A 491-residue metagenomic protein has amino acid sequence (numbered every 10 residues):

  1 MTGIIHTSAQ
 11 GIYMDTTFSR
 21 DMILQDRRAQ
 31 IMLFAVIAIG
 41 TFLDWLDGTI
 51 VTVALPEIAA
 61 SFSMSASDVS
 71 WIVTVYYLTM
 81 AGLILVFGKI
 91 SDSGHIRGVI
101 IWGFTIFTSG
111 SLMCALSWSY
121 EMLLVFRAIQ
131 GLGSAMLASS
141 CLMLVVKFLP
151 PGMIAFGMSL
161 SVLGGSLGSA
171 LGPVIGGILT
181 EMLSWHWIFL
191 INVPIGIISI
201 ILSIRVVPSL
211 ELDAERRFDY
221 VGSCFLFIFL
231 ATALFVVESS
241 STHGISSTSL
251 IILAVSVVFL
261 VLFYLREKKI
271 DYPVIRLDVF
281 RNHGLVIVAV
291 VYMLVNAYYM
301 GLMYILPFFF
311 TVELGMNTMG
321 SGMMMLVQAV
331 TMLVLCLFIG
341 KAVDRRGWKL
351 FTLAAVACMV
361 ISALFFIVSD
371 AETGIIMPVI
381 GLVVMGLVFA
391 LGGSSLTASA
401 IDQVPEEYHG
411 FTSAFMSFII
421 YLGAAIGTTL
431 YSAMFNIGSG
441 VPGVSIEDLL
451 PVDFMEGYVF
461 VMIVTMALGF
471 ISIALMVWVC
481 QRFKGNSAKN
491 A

Functional and structural regions predicted by a protein language model:
T2-L46, A60: Cytosolic juxtamembrane N-terminal segment immediately preceding the first transmembrane helix of multi-pass
M32-I39, L46, V51-V53, A66 (+3 more regions): 12-transmembrane solute porter fold
I37, D44, V73-Y76, M80 (+11 more regions): Structural signature of transmembrane alpha-helices in multi-pass secondary transporters
A54-G82, M122-V125, M319-M323: Extracellular/periplasmic helix-loop-helix junction of adjacent transmembrane segments in MFS-like secondary
E57-A59, G88-K89, S93, I178 (+1 more regions): Membrane-interface helix termini in secondary transporters
T74-G88, A138-L142, L326-I339: Central cavity-lining transmembrane alpha-helices of secondary-active solute carriers, predominantly the Major
D92-V221, E406, M434: Helix-loop-helix hairpins in multi-pass membrane proteins, especially solute transporters
E181-V291, Y298, M316, M324: Hydrophobic transmembrane-helix bundles of small-molecule transporters
